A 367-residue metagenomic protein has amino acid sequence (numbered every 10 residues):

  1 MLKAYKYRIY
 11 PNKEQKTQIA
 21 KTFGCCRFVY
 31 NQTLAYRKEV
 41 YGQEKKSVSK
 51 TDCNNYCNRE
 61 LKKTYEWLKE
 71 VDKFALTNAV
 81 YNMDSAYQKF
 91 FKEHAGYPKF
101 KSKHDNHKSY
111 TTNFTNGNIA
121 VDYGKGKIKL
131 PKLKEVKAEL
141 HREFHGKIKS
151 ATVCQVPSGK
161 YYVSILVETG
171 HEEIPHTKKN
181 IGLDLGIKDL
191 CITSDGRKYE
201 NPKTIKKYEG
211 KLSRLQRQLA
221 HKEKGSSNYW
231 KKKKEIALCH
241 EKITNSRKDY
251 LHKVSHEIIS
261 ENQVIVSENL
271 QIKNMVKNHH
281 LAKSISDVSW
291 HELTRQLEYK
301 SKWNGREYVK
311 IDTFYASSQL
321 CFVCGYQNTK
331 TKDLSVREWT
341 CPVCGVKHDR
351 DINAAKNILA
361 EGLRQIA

Functional and structural regions predicted by a protein language model:
M1-L76: Gly/serine-rich nucleotide phosphate-binding loop at the start of the catalytic core of nucleotide/ADP-ribose-handling
Y7-I9, V136-A138, Y199-N201: Generic detection of short hydrophobic beta-strand segments and adjacent strand-loop junctions
I9-N12, Q88, Q296: Hydrophobic/aromatic-rich, well-ordered segments within soluble, folded domains that form packed cores
T17-A20, G24-R27, F74-Y81, H252 (+4 more regions): Non-catalytic, well-ordered alpha-helical scaffold segments
T33, A79-F90, I352-G362, I366: Stable alpha-helical structural segments in soluble proteins, enriched in small hydrophobic residues
L34, K38-Y41, Y87, F91-P98 (+1 more regions): Long, hydrophobic, amphipathic alpha-helical segments used as structural scaffolds
D52-V156: Acidic carboxylate diad motif detector
F144-K147, P157-A367: Positively charged, helix-rich recognition surfaces that bind polyanionic ligands
